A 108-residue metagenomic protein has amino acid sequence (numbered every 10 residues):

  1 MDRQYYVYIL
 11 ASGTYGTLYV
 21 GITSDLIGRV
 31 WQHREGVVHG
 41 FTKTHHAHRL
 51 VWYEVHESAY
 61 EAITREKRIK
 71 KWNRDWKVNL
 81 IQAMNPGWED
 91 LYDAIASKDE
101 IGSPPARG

Functional and structural regions predicted by a protein language model:
M1-V55, Y60-K67, M84-P86, D90-G108: GIY-YIG nuclease catalytic motif and its immediate N-terminal context
K67-L80: Short arginine-rich
